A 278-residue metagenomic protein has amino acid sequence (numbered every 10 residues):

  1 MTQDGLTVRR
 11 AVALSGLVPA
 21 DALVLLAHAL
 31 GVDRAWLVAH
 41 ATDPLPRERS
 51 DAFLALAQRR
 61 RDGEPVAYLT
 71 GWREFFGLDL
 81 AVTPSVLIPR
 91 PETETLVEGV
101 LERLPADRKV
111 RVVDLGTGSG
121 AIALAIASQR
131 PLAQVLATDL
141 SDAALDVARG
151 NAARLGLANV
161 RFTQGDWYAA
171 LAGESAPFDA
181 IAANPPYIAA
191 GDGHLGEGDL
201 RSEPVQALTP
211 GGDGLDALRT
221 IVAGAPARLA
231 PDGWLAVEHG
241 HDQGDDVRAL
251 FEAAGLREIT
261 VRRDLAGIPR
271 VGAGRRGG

Functional and structural regions predicted by a protein language model:
M1-P19: Non-catalytic nucleic-acid substrate-recognition regions in nucleic-acid-modifying enzymes
G16, R130-L132, A153-A158, R228-L229 (+1 more regions): Short helix-capping segments at alpha-helix termini
V24-E102: Conserved AdoMet
D79, Q134, N159-R161, R257-T260: Conserved beta-strand segments of alpha/beta enzyme cores
E92-H194, L200, D242: Conserved SAM/SAH cofactor-binding pocket of Class I
T138-L145, E197-A230, W234, H239-D242: Glycine-rich S-adenosyl-L-methionine
H241-A254: Short alpha-helix
E252-G278: Core SAM-dependent methyltransferase catalytic element
